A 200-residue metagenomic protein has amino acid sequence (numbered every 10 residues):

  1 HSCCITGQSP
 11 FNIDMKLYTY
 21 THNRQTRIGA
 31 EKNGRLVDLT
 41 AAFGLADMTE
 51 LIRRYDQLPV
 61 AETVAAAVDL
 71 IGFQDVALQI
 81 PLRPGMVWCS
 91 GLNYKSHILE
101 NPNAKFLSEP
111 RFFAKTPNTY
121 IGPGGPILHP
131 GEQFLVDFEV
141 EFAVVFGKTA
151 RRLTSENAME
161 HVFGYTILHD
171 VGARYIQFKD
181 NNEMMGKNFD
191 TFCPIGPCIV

Functional and structural regions predicted by a protein language model:
C3-C4: Cysteine-centered motifs
D14-F106, P110: N-terminal non-catalytic cap/leader segment that marks the start of a structured domain
P84-V200: Glycine-enriched loop-and-adjacent helix/strand subsegments that border the catalytic/binding cleft of enzyme cores
